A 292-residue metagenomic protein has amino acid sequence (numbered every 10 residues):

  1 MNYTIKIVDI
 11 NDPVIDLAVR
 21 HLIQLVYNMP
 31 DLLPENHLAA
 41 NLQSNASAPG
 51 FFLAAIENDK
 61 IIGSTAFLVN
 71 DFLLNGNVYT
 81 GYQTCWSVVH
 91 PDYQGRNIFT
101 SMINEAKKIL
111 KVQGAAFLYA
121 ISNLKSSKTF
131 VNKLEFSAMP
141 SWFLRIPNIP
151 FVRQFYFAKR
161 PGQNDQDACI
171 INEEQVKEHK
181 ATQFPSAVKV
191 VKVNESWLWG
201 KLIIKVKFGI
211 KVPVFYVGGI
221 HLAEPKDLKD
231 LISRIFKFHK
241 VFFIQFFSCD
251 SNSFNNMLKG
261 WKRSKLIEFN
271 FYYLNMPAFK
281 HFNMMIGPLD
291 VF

Functional and structural regions predicted by a protein language model:
M1-V14, F157-Q163: Conserved N-terminal entry element of GNAT/NAT acetyltransferase domains
Y3, D59-S64, Y82, N194-G200: Glycine-rich phosphate/pyrophosphate-binding loop shared by adenosine-nucleotide-utilizing enzymes
L17-G50, I56, K111-Q113, S127-G219: Amide-forming acyltransferase catalytic core, primarily the GNAT-like/NAT-type and related acyltransferase folds
N41-Q43, V69-N75, E105-K108: Catalytic micro-motifs at enzyme active sites that drive phosphoryl/nucleotidyl and oxygen chemistry
G50, Y79, T84: Short coil/loop residues immediately preceding or within conserved phosphate-binding loops of NTP-utilizing enzyme
F51, V69, A116-P161, I203-P225 (+2 more regions): Active-site/acyl-donor-binding loops of N-acyltransferases
E57-I62, F67-N75, K201-F208: Acetyl-CoA-dependent GNAT
V89, Q94-K108, E224-K237: Conserved acetyl-CoA-binding loop-helix of GNAT-fold acetyltransferases
